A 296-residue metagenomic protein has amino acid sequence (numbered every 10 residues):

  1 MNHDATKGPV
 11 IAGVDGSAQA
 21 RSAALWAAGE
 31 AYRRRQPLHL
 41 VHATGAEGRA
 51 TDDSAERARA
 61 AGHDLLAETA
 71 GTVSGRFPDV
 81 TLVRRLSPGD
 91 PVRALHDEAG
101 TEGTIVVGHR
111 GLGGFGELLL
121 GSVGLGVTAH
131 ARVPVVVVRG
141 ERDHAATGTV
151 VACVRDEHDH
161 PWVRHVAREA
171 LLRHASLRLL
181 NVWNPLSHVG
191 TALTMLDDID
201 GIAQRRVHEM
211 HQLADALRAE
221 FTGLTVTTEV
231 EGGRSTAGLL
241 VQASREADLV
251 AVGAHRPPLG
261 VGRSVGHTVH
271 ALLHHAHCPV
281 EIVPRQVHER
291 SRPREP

Functional and structural regions predicted by a protein language model:
M1-A5, Q19, D53-E56, T72-I105 (+3 more regions): Structural beta-alpha unit
M1-P9, L193-D197, G201, G260-R263 (+3 more regions): Actinobacteria-biased recognition of intrinsically disordered, low-complexity terminal regions
N2-D53, G148-D200, R218-F221, T225-V226 (+1 more regions): Small/aliphatic-rich secondary-structure junction motif
G29-Y32, L40, R59-L66, E102-G108 (+3 more regions): Conserved N-terminal glycine/acidic-rich loop preference
H39-V41, V83-S87, V136, R178-L180 (+2 more regions): General small-molecule cofactor/ligand-binding pocket signal
V106-H109, V135-G140, V280-P284: Short beta-strand elements of ligand-binding domains
V107-G126, T147, L249-H275, E289: Glycine-rich, Arg-bearing micro-motifs that act as flexible, cationic patches
V123-R142: Short, structured interface segments
